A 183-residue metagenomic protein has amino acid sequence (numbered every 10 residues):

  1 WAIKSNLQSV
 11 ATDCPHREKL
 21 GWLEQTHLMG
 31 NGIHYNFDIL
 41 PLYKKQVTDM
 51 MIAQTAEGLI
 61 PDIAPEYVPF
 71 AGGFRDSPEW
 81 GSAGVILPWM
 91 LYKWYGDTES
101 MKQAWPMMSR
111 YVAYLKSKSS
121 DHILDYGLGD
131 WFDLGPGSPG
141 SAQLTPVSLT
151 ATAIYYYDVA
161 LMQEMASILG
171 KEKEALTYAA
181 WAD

Functional and structural regions predicted by a protein language model:
S5-L7, A11-I63, S82, Y92-A151 (+1 more regions): Active-site acid/base region of carbohydrate-active enzymes
G32, L87-M90, D158-L161, M165: Core register positions within helices of long alpha-helical scaffolds
F70-G73: Conserved, well-structured interaction surfaces
A153-I168, Y178: Conserved, charged catalytic cores of large soluble enzymes
